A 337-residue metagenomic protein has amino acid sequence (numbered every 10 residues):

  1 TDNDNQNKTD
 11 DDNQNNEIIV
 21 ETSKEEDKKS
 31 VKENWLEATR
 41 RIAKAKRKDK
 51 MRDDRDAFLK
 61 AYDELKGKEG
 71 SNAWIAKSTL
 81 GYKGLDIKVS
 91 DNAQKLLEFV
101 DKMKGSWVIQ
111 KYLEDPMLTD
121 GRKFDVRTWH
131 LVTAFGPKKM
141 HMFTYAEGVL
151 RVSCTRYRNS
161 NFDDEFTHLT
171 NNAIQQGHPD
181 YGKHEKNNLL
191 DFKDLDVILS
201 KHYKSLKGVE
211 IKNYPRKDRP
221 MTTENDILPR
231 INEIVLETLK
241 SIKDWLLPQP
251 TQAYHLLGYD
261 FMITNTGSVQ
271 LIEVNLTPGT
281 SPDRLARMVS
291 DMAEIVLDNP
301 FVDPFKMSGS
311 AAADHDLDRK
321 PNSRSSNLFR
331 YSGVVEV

Functional and structural regions predicted by a protein language model:
N3-N16: Asparagine/serine/threonine-enriched low-complexity, disordered tracts, especially those forming N-linked glycosylation
N7-T9, T22-S23, S30: Intrinsically disordered, low-complexity serine/threonine-rich segments
Q14-I19, K28, F329-V337: Eukaryotic N-terminal low-complexity, Ser/Thr- and Lys/Arg-rich leader segments that predominantly function as
I18-V20, W35-L36, I42, L317 (+1 more regions): Hydrophobic/aromatic hotspots within intrinsically disordered, low-complexity regions
K28-K32, A38-L256, T264-S268, N275-T277 (+3 more regions): Catalytic core of tubulin tyrosine ligase-like
D260: A donor-sugar binding/catalytic signature common to diverse glycosyltransferases and related nucleotide-sugar
A313-V337: Non-catalytic terminal/accessory segments
